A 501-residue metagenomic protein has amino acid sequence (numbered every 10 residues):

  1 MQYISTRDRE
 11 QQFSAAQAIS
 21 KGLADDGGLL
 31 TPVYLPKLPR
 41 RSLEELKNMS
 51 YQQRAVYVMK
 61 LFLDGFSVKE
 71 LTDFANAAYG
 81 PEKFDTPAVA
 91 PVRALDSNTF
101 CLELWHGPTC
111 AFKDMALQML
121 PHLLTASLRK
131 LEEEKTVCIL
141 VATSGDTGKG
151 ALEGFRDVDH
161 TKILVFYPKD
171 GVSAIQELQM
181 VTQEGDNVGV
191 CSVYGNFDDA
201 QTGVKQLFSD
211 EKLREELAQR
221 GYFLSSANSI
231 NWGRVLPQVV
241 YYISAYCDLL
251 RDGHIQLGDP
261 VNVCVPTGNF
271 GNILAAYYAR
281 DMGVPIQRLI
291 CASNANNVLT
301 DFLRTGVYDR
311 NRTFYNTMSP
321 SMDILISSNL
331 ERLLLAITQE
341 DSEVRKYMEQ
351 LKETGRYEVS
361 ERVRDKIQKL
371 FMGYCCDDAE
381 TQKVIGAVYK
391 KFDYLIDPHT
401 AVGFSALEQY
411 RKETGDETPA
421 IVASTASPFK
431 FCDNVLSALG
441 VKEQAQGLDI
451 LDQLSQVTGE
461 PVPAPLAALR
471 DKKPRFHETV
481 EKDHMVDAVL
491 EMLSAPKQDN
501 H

Functional and structural regions predicted by a protein language model:
M1-H501: PLP-dependent amino-acid enzyme catalytic core
